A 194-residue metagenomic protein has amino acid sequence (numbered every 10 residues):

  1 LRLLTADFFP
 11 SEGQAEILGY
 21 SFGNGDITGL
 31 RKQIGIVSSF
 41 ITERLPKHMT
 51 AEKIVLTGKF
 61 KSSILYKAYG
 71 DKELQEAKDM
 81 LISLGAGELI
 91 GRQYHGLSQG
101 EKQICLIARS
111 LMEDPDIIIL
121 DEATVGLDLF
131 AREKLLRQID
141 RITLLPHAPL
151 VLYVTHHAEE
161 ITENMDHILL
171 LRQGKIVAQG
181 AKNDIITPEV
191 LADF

Functional and structural regions predicted by a protein language model:
T5: Helix-to-loop junction immediately C-terminal to a conserved catalytic motif
G13-N24, L30: Conserved ABC transporter NBD signature motif
L56, D71-L89: Conserved ABC ATPase "signature" region
Q93-L97: Conserved ABC ATPase signature
I118-E122: Catalytic Walker B motif of ABC-type/P-loop ATPase nucleotide-binding domains
T155-H156: H-loop/switch region of ABC-family ATPase nucleotide-binding domains
